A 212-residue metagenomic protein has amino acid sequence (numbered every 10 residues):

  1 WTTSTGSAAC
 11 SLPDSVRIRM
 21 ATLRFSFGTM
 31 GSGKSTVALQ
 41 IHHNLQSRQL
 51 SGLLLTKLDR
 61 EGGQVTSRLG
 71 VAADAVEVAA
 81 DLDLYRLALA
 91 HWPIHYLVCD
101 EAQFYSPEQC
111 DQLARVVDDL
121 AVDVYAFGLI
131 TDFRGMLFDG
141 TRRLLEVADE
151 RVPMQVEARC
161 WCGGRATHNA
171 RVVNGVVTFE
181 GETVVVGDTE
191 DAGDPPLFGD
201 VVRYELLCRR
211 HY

Functional and structural regions predicted by a protein language model:
R19-L87, D132-R143, D191-D194, F198-L207: Conserved P-loop
A21, Q103-Y212: Replace "adjacent to P-loop NTPase cores in ATP/GTP-dependent enzymes" with "adjacent to NTP-binding cores
L23-F25, S51-L53, H95-V98, D123-Y125: Residue-level preference for the first positions of well-ordered beta-strands
P93-Y105: Conserved P-loop NTPase "ATPase switch" module shared by AAA+ and STAND
